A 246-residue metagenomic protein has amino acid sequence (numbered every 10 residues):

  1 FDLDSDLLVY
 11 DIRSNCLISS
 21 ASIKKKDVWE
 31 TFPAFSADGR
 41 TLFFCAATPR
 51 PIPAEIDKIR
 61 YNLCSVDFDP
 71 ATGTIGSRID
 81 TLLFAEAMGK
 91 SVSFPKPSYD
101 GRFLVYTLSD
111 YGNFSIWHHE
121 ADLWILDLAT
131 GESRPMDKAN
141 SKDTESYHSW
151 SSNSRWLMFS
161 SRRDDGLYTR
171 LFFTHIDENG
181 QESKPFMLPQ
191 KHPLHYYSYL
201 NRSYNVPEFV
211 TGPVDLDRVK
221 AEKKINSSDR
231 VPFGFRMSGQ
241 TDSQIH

Functional and structural regions predicted by a protein language model:
F1-H246: Sequence signature of WD/YWTD-type beta-propeller architectures
